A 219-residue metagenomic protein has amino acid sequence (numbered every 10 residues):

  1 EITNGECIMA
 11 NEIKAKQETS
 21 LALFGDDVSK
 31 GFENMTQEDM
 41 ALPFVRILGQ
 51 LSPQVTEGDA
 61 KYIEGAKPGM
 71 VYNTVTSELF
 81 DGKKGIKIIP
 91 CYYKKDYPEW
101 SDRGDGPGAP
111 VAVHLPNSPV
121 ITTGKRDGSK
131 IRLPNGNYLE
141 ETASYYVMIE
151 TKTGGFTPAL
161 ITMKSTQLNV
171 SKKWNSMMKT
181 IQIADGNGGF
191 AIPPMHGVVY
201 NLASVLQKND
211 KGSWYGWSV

Functional and structural regions predicted by a protein language model:
N4-F156, G216: OB-fold ssDNA-binding interfaces and closely related basic DNA-contact patches used across DNA replication/repair
E141-G216: Extended serine/threonine-enriched, polar tracts that run as long, contiguous segments within proteins
